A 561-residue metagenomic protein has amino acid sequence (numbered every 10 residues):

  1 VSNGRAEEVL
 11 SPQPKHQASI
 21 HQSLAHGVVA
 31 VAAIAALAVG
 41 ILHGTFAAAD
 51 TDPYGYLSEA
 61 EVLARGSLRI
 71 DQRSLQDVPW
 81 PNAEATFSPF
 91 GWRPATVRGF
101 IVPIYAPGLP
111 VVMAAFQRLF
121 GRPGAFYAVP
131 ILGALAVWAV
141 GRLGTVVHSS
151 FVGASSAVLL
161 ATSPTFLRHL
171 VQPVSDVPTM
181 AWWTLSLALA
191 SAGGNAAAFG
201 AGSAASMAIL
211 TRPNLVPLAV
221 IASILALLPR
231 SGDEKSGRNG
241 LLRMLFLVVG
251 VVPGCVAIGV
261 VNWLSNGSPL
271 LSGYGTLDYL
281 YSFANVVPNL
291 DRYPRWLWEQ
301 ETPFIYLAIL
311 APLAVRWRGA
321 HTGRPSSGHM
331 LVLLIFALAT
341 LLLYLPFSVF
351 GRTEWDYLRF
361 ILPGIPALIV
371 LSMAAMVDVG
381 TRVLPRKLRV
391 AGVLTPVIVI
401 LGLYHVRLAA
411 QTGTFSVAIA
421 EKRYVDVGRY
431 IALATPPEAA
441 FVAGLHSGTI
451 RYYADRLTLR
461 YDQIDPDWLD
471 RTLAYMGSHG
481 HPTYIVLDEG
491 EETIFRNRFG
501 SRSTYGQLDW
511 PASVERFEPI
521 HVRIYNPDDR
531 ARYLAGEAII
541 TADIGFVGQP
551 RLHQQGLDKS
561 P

Functional and structural regions predicted by a protein language model:
V9-P14, S19, A25-V31, S203 (+5 more regions): Signature aromatic-anchored transmembrane alpha helix within multi-pass, membrane-resident enzymes that catalyze glycan
A33, L37-I41, L215, S348 (+3 more regions): Transmembrane alpha-helical segments
V39, L215, I221, R243-P312 (+3 more regions): Membrane-lumen/periplasm interface segments of specific transmembrane helices in polyprenyl phosphate-linked
T51, A125-L135, F151-A190, M207-L218 (+1 more regions): Multi-pass, polyprenyl lipid-linked donor-dependent membrane glycosyltransferases
R65-L119, D278-F283, S348-G351: Interfacial juxtamembrane loops and adjacent helix segments that form the catalytic/substrate-binding surfaces
V112, T145-S150, S186-G200, A208 (+2 more regions): Membrane-interface transmembrane helices that cradle and orient dolichyl/undecaprenyl
L135-V137, E299-M330, L334, A375-D378: Hydrophobic, aromatic-rich transmembrane alpha-helices and their immediate juxtamembrane boundary segments
V140-P164, M180-A181, G194-A201, R386-T395: Transmembrane-helix signature of polytopic, membrane-embedded enzymes that assemble or transfer cell-envelope glycans
